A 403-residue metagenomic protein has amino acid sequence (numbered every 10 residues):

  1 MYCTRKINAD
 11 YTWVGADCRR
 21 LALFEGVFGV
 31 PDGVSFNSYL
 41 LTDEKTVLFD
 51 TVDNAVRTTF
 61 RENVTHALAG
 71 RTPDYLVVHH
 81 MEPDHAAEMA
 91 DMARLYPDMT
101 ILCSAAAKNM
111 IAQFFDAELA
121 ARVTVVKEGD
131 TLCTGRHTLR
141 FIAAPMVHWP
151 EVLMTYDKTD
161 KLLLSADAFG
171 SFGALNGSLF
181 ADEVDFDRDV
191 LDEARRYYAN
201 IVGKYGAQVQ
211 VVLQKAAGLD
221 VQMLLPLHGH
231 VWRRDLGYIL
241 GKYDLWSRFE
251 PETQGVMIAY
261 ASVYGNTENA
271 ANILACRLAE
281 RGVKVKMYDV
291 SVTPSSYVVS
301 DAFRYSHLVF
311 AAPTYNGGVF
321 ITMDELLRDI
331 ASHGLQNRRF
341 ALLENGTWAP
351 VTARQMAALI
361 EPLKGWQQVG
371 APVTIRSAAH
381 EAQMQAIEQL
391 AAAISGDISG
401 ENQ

Functional and structural regions predicted by a protein language model:
T4-T65, M154-D157, K161-S165, T267: Conserved beta-strand hairpin/beta-sheet module of binuclear metal-dependent hydrolase folds, prominently
R5-A9, C103-V152, Y205-V211: Metallo-beta-lactamase
E44, A55-L102: Active-site metal-binding motif and surrounding structural segment of the metallo-beta-lactamase
K45-V47, Y75, H137, K161-L164 (+3 more regions): Structural motif
F49-T51, P73-M81, I101-S104, L163-A166 (+1 more regions): Active-site neighborhood of phospho(di)ester-bond hydrolases with catalytic His/Asp-centered motifs
E88, T293-V298: Short acidic active-site motifs
H148-V152, A168-G203, S247-P251: Active-site-proximal loop/helix segment associated with metal-binding centers of metalloenzymes
L175, F186-L224, H228-V231, I273-Y288 (+1 more regions): FMN-binding flavodoxin-like domain, especially the glycine-rich phosphate-binding loop
